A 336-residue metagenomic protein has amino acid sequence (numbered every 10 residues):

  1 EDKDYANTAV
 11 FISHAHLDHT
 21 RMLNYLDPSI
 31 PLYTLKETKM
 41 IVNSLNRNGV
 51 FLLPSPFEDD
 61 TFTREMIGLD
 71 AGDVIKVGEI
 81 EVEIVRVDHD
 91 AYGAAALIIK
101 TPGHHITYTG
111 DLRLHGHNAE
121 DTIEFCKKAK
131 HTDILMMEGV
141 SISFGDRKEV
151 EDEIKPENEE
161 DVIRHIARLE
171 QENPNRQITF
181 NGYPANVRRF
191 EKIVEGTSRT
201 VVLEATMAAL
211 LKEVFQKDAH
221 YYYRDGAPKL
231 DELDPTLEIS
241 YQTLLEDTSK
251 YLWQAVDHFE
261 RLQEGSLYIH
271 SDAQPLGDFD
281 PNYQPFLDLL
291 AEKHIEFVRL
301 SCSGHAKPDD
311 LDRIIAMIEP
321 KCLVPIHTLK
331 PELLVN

Functional and structural regions predicted by a protein language model:
E1-A9, D18-R188, K192: His/Asp/Glu-rich metal-coordinating catalytic cores of metallo-dependent phosphodiesterases/hydrolases acting on
I12, T109, Q254: Short hydrophobic beta-strand that contains or immediately precedes a catalytic carboxylate
I30-M40, M136, T200-A209, I269-D272 (+1 more regions): Short internal beta-strands
E37, V87-D90, G110-L112, G139-V140 (+6 more regions): Active-site metal-binding loops of divalent metal-dependent hydrolases
K39-N43, F144-G145, A208-E213, L276-F279 (+1 more regions): Short, charged/polar "capping" segments at the starts of alpha-helices and the immediately preceding loops
E149-L262, I326: Hard-cation-handling environments
V194-R199, D225-N336: C-terminal regulatory/interaction regions
